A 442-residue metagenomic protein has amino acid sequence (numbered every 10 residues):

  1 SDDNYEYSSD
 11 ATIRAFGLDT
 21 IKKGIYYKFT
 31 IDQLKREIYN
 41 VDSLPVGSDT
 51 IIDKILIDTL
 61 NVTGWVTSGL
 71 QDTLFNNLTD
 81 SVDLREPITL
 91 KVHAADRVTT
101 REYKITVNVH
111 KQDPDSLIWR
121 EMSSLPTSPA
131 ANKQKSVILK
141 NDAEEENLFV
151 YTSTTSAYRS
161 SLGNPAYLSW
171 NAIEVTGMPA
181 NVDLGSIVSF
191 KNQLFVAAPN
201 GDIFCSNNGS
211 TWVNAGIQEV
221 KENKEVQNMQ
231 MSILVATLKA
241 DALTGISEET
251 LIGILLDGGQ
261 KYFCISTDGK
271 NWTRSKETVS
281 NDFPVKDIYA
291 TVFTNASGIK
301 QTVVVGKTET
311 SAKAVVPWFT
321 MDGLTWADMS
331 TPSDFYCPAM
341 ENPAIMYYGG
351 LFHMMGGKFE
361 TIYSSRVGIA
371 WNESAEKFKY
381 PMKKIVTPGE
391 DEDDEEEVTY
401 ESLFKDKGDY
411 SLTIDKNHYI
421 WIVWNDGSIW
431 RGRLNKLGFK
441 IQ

Functional and structural regions predicted by a protein language model:
S1-Q134: Predominantly extracytoplasmic/ectodomain segments of secreted and cell-surface proteins
D115-L125, Y167-P179, W212-E225, T273-N281 (+3 more regions): Beta-propeller fold detector
I118-S124, L139-G177: Beta-propeller domains
S128-E146, A180-F195, E225-T250, P284-Q301 (+3 more regions): Structural signature of eukaryotic scaffold interfaces centered on beta-propeller domains
T152-G163, A198-T211, G245-G269, Q301 (+3 more regions): Structural motif
R274, D282-V292, T320, D328-S330 (+3 more regions): N-terminal export/ancillary region detector
F335-V386: Loop/turn-rich, solvent-exposed surfaces of beta-rich toroidal or solenoidal domains
I385-Q442: Blade-level signature of beta-propeller repeat domains, shared across WD40, Kelch, NHL, RCC1 and BNR/Asp-box propellers
